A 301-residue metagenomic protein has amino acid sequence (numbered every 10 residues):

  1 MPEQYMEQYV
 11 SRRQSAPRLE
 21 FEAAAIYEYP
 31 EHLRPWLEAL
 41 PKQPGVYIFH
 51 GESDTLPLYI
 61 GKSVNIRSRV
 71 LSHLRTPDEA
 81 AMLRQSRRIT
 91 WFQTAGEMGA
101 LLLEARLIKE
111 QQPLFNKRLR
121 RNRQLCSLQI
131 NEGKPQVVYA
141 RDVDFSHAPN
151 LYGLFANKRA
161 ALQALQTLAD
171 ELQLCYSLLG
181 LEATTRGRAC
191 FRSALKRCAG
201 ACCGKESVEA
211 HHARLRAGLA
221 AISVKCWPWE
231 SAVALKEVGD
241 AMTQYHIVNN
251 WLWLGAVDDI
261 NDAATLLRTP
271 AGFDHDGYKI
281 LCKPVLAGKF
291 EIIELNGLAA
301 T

Functional and structural regions predicted by a protein language model:
P2-T301: Acidic, glycine-enriched active-site microenvironments
